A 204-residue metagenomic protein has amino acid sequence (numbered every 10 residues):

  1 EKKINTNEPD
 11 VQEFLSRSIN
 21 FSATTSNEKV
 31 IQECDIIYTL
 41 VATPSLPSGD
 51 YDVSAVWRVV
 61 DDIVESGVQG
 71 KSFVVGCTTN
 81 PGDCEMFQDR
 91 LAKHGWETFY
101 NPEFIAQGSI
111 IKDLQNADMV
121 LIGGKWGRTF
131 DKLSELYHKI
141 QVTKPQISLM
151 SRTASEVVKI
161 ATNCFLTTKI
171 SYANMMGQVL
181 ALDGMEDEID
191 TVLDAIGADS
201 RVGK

Functional and structural regions predicted by a protein language model:
E1-K204: Structural/interface elements that position substrates and couple domains in central-metabolism enzymes
